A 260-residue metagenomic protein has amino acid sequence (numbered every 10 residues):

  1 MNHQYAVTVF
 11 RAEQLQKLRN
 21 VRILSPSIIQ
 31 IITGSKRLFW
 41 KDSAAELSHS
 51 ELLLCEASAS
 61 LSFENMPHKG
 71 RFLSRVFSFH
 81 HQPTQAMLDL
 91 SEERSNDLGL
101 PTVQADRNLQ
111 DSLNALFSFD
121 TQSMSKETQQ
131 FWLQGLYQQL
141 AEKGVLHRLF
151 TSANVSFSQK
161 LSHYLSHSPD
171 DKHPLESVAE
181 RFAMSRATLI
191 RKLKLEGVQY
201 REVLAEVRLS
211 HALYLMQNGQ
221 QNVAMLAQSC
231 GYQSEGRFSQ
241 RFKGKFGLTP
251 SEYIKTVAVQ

Functional and structural regions predicted by a protein language model:
N2-N96: N-terminal regulatory/effector-sensing and dimerization cores that precede helix-turn-helix DNA-binding domains
L90-N114: Aromatic/histidine-rich interaction motifs
L98-A105, T121-Q134, Q138-F182, L195-E202 (+1 more regions): Short, Lys/Arg-enriched, Trp-marked, Pro/Gly-tolerant hinge/linker segments that flank
N108-F119, K160-S168, H211, L215-N218: Solvent-exposed, amphipathic alpha-helical segments
E180, R191, Q228-S229, G244 (+1 more regions): Alpha-helical residues within the helix-turn-helix
L189, R237-F238, F242: Short hydrophobic/aromatic patch on the recognition helix
L195-S234, K255-Q260: Terminal helix-turn-helix DNA-binding modules in bacterial transcription factors
Q240-Q260: …primarily DNA-binding HTH/wHTH and HhH modules…
